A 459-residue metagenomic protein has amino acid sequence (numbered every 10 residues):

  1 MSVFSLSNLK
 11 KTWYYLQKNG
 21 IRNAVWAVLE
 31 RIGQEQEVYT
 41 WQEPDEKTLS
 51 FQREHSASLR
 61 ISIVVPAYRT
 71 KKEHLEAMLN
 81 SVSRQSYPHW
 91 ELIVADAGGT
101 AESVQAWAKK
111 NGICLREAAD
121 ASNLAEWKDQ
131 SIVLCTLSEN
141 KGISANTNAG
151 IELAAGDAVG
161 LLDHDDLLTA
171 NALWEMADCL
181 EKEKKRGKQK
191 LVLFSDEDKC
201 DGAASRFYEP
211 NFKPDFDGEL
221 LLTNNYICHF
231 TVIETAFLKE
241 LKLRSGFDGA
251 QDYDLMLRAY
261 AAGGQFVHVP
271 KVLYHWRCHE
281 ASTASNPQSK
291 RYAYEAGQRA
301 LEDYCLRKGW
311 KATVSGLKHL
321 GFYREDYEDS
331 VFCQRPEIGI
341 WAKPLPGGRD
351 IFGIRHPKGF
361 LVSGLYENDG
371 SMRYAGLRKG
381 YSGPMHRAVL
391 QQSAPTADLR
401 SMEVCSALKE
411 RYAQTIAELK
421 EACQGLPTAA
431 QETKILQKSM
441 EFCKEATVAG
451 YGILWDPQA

Functional and structural regions predicted by a protein language model:
Y14-S81, L317-Y327: N-proximal low-complexity "stem/linker" segments adjacent to membrane-targeting elements
L79-H89: Short, acidic, metal-binding catalytic loop of nucleotide-sugar glycosyltransferases
L137-A154: Glycine-rich, basic loop-to-helix element that forms the pyrophosphate-binding segment of sugar-nucleotide handling
V159: Short aromatic/hydrophobic "clamp" motif used to bind/position activated sugar donors
N171-F207, D329-P357: Conserved donor NDP-sugar-binding/catalytic core segment of glycosyltransferases
S205-Y226, K343-I351, R355-R387: Short, flexible, basic/aromatic active-site loop/helix in glycosyltransferases
D217-E295, R299, K379, G383-Q391 (+1 more regions): Conserved nucleotide-sugar donor-binding catalytic segment
D248-L255, P384-M385, A397-R400, S406-A407 (+2 more regions): Acidic donor-binding loop at a coil-to-helix junction in glycosyltransferase catalytic cores that engages
